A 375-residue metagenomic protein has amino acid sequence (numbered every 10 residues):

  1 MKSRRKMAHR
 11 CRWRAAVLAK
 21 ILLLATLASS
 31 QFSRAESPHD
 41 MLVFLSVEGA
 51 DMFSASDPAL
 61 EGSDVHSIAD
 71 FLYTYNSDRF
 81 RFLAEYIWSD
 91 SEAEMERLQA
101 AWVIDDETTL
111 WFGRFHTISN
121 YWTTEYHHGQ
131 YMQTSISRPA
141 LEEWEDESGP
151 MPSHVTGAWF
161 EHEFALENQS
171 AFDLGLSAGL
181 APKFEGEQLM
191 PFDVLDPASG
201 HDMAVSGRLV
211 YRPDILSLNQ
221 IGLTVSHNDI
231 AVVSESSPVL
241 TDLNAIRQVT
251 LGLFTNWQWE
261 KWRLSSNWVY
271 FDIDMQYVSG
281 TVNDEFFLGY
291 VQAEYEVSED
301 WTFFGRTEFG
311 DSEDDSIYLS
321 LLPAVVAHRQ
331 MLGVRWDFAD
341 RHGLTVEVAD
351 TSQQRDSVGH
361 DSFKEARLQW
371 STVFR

Functional and structural regions predicted by a protein language model:
S37-A50, G62-F184, H201-M203, L209-I215 (+1 more regions): Outer membrane beta-barrel
P38, Y73-R79, V210-L319: Detector for outer-membrane/organellar transmembrane beta-barrel domains, recognizing the amphipathic beta-strand
L42-E48, L83-I87, G113-F115, D173-G179 (+6 more regions): Transmembrane beta-strands of outer-membrane beta-barrel proteins
M52-L60, S91-Q99, T124-H128, G186-D193 (+4 more regions): Outer-membrane beta-barrel translocator domains and adjoining extracellular loop/strand segments of Gram-negative
E61-A69, E92-E96, P152-T156, H201-V205 (+4 more regions): Residues that define the transmembrane beta-barrel architecture of outer-membrane proteins
D70-L72, Q99-A101, W159-E161, R208-V210 (+4 more regions): Outer-membrane beta-barrel architecture
D78-L83, E107-L110, E167-F172, L216-I221 (+5 more regions): Repeated loop/turn-to-beta-strand initiation elements of outer-membrane beta-barrel proteins
F160, W336-F338, G343, D361-R375: Outer-membrane beta-barrel "beta-signal"
